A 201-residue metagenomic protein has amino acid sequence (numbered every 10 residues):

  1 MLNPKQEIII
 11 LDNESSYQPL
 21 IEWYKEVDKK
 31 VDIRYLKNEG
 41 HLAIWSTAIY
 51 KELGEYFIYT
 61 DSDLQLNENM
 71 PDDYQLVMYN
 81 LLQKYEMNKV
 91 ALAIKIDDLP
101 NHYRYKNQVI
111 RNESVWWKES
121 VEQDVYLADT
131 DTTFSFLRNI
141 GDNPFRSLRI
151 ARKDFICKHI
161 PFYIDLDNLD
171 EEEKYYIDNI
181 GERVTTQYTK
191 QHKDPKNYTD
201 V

Functional and structural regions predicted by a protein language model:
M1-E7: Short, acidic, metal-binding catalytic loop of nucleotide-sugar glycosyltransferases
D12, Y35, A91-A93: Residue-level recognition of beta-strand->loop/alpha-helix junctions
D12-I21: A conserved acidic beta->alpha catalytic loop
N13, T60-D63: Active-site acidic Asp-centered loop
Y24-L42: Conserved donor nucleotide-binding strand/loop of the catalytic core
G40-I44, A48-K51, Q65-I150: Conserved catalytic core of nucleotide-sugar-dependent glycosyltransferases
F57: Short aromatic/hydrophobic "clamp" motif used to bind/position activated sugar donors
N107, R111-V201: C-terminal catalytic/acceptor-binding lobe
